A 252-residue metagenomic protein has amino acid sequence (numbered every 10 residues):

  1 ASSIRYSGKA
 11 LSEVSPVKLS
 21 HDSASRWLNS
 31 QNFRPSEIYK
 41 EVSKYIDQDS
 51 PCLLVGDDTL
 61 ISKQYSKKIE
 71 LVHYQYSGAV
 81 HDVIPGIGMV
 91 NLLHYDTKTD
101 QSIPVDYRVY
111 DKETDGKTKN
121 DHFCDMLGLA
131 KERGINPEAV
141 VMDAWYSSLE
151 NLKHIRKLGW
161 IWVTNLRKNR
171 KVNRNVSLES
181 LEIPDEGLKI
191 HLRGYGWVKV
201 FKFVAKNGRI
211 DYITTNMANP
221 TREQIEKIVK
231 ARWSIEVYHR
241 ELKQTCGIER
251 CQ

Functional and structural regions predicted by a protein language model:
A1-F33: Gly/serine-rich nucleotide phosphate-binding loop at the start of the catalytic core of nucleotide/ADP-ribose-handling
S2-I4, S50, Y65-K67, T99-Q252: Single, function-defining residue in the core of a domain
Y6-S12, P16, V90-Q101: Glycine/proline-rich, flexible active-site/cofactor-binding loop segments that harbor closely spaced acidic
S7-A10, S23, E37, E41 (+3 more regions): Exposed alpha-helical structural elements
G8, A24-L28, L54-G56, M89 (+3 more regions): Long, contiguous hydrophobic alpha-helical segments, chiefly transmembrane helices and signal peptides
S20-S25, V55-Q64, Y74-S77, E132-R133 (+2 more regions): A generic short-segment signal for beta-strand/edge and adjacent turn/coil regions
R26-T99: Active-site-proximal, Lys/Arg-enriched surface segment that forms a nucleic-acid-binding/basic interface patch
